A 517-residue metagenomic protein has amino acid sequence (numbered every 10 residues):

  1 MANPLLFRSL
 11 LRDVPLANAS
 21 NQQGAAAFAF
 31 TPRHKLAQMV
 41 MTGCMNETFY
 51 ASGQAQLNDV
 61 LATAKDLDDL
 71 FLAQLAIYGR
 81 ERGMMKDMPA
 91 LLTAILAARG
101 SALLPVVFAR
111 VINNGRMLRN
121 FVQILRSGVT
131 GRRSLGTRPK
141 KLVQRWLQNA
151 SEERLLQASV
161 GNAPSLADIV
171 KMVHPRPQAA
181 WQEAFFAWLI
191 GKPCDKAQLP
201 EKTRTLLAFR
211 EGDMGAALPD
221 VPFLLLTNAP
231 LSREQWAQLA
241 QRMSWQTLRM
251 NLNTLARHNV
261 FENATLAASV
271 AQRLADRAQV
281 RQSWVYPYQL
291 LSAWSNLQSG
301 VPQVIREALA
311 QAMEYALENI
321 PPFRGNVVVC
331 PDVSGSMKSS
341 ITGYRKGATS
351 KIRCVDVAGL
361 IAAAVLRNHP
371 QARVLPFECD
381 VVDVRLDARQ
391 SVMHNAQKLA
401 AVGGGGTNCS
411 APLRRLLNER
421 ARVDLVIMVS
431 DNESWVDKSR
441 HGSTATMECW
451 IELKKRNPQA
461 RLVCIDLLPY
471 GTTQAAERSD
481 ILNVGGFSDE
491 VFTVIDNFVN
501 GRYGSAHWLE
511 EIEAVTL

Functional and structural regions predicted by a protein language model:
M1-I352, N368-L517: Long lumenal/extracellular ectodomains of secretory and single-pass membrane proteins
C354-G359: Short catalytic helix/loop segments, enriched in acidic residues and glycine and frequently bearing histidine
